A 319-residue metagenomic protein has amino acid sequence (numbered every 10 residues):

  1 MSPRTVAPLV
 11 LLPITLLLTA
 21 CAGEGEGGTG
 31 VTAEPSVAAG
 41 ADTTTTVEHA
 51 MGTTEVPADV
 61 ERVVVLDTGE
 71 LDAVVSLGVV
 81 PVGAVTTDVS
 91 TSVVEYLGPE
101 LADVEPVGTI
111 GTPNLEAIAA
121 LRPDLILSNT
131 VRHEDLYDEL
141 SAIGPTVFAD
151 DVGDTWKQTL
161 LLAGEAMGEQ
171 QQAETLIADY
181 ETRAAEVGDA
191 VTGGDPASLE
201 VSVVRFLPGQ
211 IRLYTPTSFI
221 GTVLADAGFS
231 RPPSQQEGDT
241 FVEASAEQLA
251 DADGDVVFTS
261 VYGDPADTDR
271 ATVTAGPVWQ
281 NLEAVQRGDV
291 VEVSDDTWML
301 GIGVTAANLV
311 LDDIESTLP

Functional and structural regions predicted by a protein language model:
M1-V10: Bacterial N-terminal signal peptides that target proteins for export
L16-A20: C-terminal motif of bacterial Sec signal peptides marking the signal peptidase cleavage site
C21-G25: Bacterial signal peptide processing site
T53, D135-L207, V304-P319: Extracytoplasmic substrate-binding proteins
R62, E70-A117: A short, structured surface patch at a secondary-structure boundary
R62-V74, A173-F229, S234: Basic- and aromatic-lined ligand-binding clefts that recognize polyanionic substrates
R122-L127, P145, L249, D253-V257: Proline-aspartate-enriched helix->loop->beta-strand connector
D255-P319: Structured C-terminal subdomain patch of bacterial secreted/periplasmic proteins
